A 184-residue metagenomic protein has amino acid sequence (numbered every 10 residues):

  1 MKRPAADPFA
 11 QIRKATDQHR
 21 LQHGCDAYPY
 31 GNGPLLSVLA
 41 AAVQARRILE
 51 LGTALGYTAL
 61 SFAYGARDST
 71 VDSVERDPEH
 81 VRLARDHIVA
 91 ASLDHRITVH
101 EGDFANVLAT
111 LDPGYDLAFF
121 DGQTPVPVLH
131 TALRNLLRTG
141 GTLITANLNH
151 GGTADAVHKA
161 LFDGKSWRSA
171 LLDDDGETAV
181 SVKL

Functional and structural regions predicted by a protein language model:
M1-L117, T124-I144, L148-L184: A short alpha-helical cap/connector motif
